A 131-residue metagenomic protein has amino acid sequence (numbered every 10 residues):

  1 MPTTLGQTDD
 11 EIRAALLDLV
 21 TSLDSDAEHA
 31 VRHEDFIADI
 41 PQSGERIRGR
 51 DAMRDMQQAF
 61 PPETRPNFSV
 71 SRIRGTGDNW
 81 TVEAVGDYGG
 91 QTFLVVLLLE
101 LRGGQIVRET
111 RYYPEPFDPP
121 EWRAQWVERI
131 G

Functional and structural regions predicted by a protein language model:
M1-D26, A30, E34, V127-G131: Short, low-complexity N-terminal intrinsically disordered segments enriched in polar/charged residues
P2-T4, R54-G131: A beta-strand edge to alpha-helix "cap/lid" segment located at domain peripheries
E11-L17, R46, I106, R111: Generic alpha-helical hydrophobic packing signal
A14, S25-G77: A solvent-exposed, acidic/Ser-Thr-rich amphipathic alpha-helical stretch
D18-L19, D39, E83: Alpha-helix C-capping/helix-to-loop hinge sites
